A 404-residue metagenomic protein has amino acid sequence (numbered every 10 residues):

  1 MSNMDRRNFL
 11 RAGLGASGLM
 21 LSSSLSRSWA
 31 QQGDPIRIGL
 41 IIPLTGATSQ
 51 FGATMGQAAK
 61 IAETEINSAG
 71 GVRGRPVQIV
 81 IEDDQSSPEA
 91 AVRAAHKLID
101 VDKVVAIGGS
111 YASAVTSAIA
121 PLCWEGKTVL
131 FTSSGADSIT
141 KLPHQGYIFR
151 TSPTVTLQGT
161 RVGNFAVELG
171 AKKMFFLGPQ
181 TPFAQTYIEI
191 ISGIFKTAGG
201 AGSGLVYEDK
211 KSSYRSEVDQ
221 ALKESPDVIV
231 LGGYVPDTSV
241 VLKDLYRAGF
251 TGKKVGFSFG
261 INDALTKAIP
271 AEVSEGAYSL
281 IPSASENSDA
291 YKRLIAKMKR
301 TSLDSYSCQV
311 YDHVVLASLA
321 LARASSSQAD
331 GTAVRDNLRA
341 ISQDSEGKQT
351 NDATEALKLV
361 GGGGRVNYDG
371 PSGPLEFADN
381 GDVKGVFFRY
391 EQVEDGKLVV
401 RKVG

Functional and structural regions predicted by a protein language model:
S2-A16, L21-G404: Extracytosolic ligand-binding ectodomains
